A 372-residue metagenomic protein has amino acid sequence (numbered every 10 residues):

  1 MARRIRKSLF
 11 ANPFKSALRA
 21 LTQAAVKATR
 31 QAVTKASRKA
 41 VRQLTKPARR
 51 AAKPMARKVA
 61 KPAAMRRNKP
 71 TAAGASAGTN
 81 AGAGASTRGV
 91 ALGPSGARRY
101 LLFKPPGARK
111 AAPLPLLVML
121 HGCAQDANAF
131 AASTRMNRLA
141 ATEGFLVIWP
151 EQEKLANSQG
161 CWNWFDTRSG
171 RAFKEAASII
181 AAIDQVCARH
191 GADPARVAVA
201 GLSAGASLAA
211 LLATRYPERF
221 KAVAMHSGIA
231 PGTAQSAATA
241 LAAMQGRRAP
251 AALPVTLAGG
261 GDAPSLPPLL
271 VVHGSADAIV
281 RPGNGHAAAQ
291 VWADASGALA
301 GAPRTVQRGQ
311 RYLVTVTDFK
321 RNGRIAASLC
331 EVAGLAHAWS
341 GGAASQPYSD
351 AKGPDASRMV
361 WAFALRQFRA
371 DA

Functional and structural regions predicted by a protein language model:
M1-L116, N128-T134, T142, L146 (+9 more regions): A domain-start/cap signature at the N-terminus of enzymes
L114, G122-D126, L335: Active-site glycine-rich loops that stabilize anionic/oxyanionic intermediates across multiple enzyme folds
E151-K174: Cap/lid segment of the alpha/beta-hydrolase catalytic domain
Q152, A224-T233: Active-site nucleophile loop of the alpha/beta-hydrolase fold
R168-H190, L211: Alpha/beta-hydrolase active-site loop
G191-S203: Alpha/beta-hydrolase fold nucleophile elbow
A206-E218: Short glycine-enriched nucleophile-adjacent loop and the immediately C-terminal alpha-helix near the catalytic center
V271-H273, D277: Short beta-strand/loop motif that positions the catalytic acidic residue of the alpha/beta-hydrolase fold
